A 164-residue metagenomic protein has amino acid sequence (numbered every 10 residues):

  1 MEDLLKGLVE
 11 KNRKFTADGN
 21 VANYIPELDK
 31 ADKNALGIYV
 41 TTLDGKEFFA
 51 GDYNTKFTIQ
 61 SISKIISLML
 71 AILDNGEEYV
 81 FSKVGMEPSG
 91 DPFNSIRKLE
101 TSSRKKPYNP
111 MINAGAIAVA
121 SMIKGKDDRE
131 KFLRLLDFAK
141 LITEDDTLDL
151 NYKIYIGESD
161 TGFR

Functional and structural regions predicted by a protein language model:
M1-A17, L73-E77, K83-R164: Active-site-adjacent helix/loop patches that line small-molecule binding or acyl-intermediate pockets
D3-G7, N34, V40-D44, T55-K56: Contiguous N-terminal and early-domain "leader" segments and peripheral loops that mark the onset or edge of a domain
R13-A50: A short, well-structured edge-of-sheet supersecondary motif
L43, Y53, I62, L73 (+1 more regions): An acidic- and aromatic-residue-enriched active-site/binding cleft used to recognize and process polar
G45, I59-F81: Active-site SXXK
K46-N54, R97-S103: Glycine/charged-rich beta-loop-alpha catalytic/anionic-binding loops adjacent to active sites
A50-D52, K56-T58, G76, D127: Alpha-helix initiation/capping motif
N54-S63, P110: Active-site nucleophile and cofactor-binding loops and adjacent substrate-binding regions of central metabolic enzymes
